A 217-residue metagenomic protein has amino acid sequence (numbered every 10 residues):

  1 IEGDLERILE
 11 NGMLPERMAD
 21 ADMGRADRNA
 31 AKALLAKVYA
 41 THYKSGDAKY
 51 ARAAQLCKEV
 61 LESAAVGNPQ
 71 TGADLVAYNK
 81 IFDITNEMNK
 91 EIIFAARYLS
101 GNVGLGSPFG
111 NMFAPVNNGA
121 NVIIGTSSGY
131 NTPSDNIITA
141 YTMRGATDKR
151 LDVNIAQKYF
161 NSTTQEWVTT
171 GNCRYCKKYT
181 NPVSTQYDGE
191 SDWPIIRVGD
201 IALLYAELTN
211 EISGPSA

Functional and structural regions predicted by a protein language model:
I1, L5-I8, A53, V60: Tetratricopeptide repeat
M13-G24: Flexible helix-coil transition and linker loops at the boundaries of alpha-helical arrays
M23, Q55, E59-E62, V66-S213: Elongated scaffold/linker segments in the mid-to-C-terminal portions of large proteins
V38-D47, E211-G214: Short coil/turn linking the two alpha-helices of tandem helical-hairpin repeats
